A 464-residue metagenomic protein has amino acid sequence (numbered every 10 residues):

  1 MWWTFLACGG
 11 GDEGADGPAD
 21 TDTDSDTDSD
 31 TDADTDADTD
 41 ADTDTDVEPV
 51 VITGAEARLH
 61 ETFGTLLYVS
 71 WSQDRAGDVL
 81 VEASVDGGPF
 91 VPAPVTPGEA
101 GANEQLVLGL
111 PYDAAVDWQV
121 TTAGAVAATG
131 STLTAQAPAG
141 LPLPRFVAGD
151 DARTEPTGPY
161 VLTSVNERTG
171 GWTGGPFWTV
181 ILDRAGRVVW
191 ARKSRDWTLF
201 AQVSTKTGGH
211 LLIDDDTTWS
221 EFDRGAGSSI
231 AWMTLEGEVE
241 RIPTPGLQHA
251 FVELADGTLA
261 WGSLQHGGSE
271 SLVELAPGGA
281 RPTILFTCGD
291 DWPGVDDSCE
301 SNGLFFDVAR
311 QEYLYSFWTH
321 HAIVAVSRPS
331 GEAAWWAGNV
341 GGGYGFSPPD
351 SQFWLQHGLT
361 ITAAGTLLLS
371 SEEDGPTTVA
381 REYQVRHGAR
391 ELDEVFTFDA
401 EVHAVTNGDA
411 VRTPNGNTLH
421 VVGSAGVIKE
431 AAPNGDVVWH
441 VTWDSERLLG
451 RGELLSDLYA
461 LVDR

Functional and structural regions predicted by a protein language model:
T4-I52: Ser/Thr-rich, Pro/Gly/Ala-heavy low-complexity intrinsically disordered linkers and tails of secreted extracellular
D20-D22, D26, D30, Y112 (+1 more regions): N-terminal periplasmic/intermembrane-space "pro-region" immediately following the signal or transit peptide
V51-T65, S72, G77, A115 (+1 more regions): Histidine-/acidic-rich catalytic cores in large beta-rich domains
D78-P92: Extracellular low-complexity, O-glycosylation-prone stalks/linkers
V91-A100: Solvent-exposed serine/threonine-rich low-complexity stretches and specific carbohydrate-binding patches
G101-L106: Short S/T/G- and acidic-enriched coil/turn segments that sit immediately N-terminal to beta-strands in beta-sandwich
V107-A115: Surface-exposed, short loops/turns at beta-strand junctions within beta-sandwich domains
